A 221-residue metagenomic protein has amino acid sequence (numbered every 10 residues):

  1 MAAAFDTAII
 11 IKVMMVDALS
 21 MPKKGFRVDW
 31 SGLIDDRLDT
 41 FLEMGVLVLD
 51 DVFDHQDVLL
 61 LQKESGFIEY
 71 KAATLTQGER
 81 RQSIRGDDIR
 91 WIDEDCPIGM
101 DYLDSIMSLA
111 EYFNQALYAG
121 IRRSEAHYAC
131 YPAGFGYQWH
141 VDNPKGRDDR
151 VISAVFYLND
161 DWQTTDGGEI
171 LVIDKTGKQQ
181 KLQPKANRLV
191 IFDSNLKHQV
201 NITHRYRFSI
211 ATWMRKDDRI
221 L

Functional and structural regions predicted by a protein language model:
M1-M15: N-terminal amphipathic/basic-hydrophobic helices that include classical n-h-c signal peptides and signal-anchor
A3-D6, Q77, G134: Generic secretory/membrane-interface signal
I9, L61-E64, I121: Extended interaction regions within the primary functional domain
I11-V13, D54, L196: N-terminal low-complexity, intrinsically disordered patches enriched in charged
V16-A116: Non-heme Fe(II)/2-oxoglutarate
I92-I202, Y206-I210, M214-L221: Catalytic core of non-heme Fe(II) oxygenases with the double-stranded beta-helix
